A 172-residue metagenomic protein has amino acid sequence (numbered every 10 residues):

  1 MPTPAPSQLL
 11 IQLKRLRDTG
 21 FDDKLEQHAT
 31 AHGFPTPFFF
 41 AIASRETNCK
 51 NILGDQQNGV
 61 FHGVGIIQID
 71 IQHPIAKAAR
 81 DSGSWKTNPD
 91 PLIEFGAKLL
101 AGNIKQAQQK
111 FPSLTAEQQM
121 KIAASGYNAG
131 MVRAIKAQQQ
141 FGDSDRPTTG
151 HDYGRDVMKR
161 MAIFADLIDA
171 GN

Functional and structural regions predicted by a protein language model:
M1-P2, I67: Short alpha-helical hairpin
P2-T19, D23-K24, T30-H32, Q72-N172: Non-catalytic cell-wall polysaccharide-engagement segments
E26-A29, F40, S44: Short pre-functional
F34-F39, H62-G65, Q119, A123: Residue-level detector of well-ordered alpha-helical segments, enriched for hydrophobic/aromatic packing positions
T36-P37, A43-G63: Conserved alpha-helical segments that form or flank metal/cofactor-binding pockets of metalloenzymes
F40, I67, E94-K98: Internal, well-ordered alpha-helical scaffold/interface segments that support domain packing or protein-protein contacts
G54-K77, G126: Short, surface-exposed glycine/acidic/tryptophan-bearing loops
